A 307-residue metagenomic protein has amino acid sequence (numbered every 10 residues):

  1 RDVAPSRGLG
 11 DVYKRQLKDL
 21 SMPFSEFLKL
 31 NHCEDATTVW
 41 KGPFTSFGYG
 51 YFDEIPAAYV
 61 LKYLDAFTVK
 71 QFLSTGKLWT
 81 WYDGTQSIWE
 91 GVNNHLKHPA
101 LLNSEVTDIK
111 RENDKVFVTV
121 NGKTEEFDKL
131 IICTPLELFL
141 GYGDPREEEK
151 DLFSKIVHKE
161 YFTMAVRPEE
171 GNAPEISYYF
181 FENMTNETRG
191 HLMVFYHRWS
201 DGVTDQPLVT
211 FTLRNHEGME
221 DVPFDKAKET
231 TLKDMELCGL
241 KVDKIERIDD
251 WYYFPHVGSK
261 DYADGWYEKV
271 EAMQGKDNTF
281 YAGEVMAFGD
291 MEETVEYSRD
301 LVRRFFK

Functional and structural regions predicted by a protein language model:
D2-Y13: Single conserved hydrophobic/aromatic residue that forms the stacking wall/gate of nucleotide- or nucleobase-binding
L9, L96, F127-D128, K276: Short, well-ordered alpha-helix to beta-strand connector turns
D11-Y59: Active-site-adjacent segment of FAD-dependent monooxygenases/related oxidoreductases
P23-F27, V39, P43, S87-H95 (+5 more regions): Amphipathic alpha-helical segments that form well-ordered structural scaffolds and often line/cohere around active
Y63-V116, K129: Helical element adjacent to the flavin cofactor pocket in flavoenzyme catalytic cores
L101, I131, M164, F280-A282: Hydrophobic/aromatic beta-strand patches that form the interior of the parallel beta-sheet core in alpha/beta enzyme
T107-D221: Mid-domain catalytic core of redox enzymes that form a hydrophobic substrate pocket/lid adjacent to a catalytic redox
Y196-K307: Conserved flavin/dinucleotide-binding core of flavoenzymes
